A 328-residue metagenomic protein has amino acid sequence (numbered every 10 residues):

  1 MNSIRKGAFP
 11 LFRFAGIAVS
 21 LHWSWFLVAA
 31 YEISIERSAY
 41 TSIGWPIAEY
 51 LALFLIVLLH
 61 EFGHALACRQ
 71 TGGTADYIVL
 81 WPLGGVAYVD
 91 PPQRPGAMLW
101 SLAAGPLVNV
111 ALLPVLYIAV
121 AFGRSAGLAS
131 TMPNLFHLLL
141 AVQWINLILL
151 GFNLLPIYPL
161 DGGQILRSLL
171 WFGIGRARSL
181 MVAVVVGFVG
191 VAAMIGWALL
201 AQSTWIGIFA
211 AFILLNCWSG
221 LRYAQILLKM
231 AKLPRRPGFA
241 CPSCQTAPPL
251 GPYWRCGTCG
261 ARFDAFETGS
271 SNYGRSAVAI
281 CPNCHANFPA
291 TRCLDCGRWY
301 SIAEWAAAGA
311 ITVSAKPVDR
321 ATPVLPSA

Functional and structural regions predicted by a protein language model:
M1-A328: Hydrophobic transmembrane alpha-helices and their immediate loop junctions in multi-pass integral membrane proteins
